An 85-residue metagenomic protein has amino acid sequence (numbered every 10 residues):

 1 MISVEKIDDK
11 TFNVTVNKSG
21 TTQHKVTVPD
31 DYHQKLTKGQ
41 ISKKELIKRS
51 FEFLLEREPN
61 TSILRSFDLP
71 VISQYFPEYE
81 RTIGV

Functional and structural regions predicted by a protein language model:
M1-Q23: Short, charged/polar N-terminal "headpieces" of proteins
E5-K10, K35-L36, E45-L46: Short amphipathic alpha-helical surface micro-motifs
G20-Q23, T27, S73: Long, contiguous binding/interaction regions
H24, L36-T37, S50: A short, polar/proline- and glycine-enriched secondary-structure boundary/capping micro-motif
T27-P29, D68: Helix N-cap / beta->alpha transition motif
D31-Q40: Short, surface-exposed linear segments at secondary-structure transitions and domain or protein termini
Q40-V85: Acidic, low-complexity intrinsically disordered segments
